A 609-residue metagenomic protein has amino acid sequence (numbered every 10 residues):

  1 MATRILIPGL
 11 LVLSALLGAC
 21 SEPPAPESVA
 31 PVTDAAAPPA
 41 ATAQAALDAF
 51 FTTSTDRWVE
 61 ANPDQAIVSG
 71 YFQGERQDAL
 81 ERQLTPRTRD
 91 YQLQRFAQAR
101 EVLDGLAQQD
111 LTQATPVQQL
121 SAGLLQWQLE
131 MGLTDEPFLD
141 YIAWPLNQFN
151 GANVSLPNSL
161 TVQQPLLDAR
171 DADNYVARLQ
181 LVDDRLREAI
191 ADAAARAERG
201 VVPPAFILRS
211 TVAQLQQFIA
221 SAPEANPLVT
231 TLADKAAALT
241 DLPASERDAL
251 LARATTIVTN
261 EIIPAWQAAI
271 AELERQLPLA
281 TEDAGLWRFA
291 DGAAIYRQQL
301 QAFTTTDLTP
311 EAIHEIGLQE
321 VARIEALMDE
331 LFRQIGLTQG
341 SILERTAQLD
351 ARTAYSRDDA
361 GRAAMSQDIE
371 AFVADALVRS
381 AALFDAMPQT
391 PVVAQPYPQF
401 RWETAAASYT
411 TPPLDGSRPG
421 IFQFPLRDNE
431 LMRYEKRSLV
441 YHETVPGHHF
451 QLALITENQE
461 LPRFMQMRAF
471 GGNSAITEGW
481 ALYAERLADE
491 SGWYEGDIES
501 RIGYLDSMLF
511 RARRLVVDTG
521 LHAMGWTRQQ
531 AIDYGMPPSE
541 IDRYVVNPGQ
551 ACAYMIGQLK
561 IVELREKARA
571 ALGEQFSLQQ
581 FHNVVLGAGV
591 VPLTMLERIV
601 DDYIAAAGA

Functional and structural regions predicted by a protein language model:
M1-G9: Bacterial N-terminal signal peptides that target proteins for export
L16-A19: C-terminal motif of bacterial Sec signal peptides marking the signal peptidase cleavage site
E22-A609: N-terminal maturation segment of proteins
